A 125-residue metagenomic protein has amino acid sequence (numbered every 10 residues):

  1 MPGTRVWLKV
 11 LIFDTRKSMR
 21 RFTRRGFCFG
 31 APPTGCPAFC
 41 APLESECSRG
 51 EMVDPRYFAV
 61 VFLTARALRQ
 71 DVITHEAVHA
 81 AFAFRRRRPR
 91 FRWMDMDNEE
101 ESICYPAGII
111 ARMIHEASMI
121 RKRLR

Functional and structural regions predicted by a protein language model:
K9-L11, K17-L68, A83-F84: Active-site scaffold of zinc-dependent metalloenzymes
T64, L68, F91, D95-N98: Short coil/turn segments at secondary-structure boundaries
D71-A83: Active-site recognition of the HExxH zinc-binding catalytic motif
A80, F84, A117-I120: Intrinsically disordered, low-complexity segments enriched in polar/charged small residues
A83-W93: Substrate-binding clefts and substrate-entry loops adjacent to catalytic sites of polymer-processing enzymes acting on
W93-R125: Post-HExxH zinc-binding segment in Zn-dependent metallohydrolases
